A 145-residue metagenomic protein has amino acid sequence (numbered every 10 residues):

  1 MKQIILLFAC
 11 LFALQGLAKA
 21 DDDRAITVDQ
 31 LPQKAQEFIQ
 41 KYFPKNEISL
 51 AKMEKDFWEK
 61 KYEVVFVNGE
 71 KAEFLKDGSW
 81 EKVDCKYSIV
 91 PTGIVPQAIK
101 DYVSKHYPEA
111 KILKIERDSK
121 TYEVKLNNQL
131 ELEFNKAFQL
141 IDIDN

Functional and structural regions predicted by a protein language model:
M1-D23: Bacterial Sec-dependent N-terminal signal peptides
D21-N145: Interaction-mediating elements
